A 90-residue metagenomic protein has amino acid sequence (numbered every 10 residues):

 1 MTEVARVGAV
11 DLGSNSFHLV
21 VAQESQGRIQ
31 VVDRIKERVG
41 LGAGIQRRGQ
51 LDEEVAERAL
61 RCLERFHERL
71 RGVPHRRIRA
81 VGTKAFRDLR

Functional and structural regions predicted by a protein language model:
E3-R90: Conserved phosphate-binding loops in N-terminal lobes of ATP-dependent enzymes of the actin/Hsp70/sugar-kinase
